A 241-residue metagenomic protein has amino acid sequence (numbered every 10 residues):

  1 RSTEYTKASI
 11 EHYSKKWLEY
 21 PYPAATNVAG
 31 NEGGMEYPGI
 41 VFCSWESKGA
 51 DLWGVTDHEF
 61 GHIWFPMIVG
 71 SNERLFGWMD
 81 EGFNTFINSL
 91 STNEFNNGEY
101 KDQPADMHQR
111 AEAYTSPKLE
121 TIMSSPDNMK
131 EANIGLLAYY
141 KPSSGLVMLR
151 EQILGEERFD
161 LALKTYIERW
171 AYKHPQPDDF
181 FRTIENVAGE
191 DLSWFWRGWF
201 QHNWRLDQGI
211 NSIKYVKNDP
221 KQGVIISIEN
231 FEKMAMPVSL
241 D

Functional and structural regions predicted by a protein language model:
R1-M79, F83-I87, F95-N96, N128-N133: Juxtacatalytic substrate-recognition/specificity segment
E4-A8, H12, P38, D51 (+10 more regions): Extracytoplasmic/secreted proteins, especially bacterial periplasmic and envelope-associated proteins
W17-P21, I63-I68, N72, F86-F95 (+6 more regions): A generic secondary-structure signal for well-formed alpha-helical elements
P21, M234-M236: Short loop/turn segments at connectors of secondary-structure elements within structured domains
L75, E81-I153: Acidic/His/Gly-enriched intrinsically disordered linker/tail segments that often contain short helix/coil "MoRF-like"
G135-I226: Amphipathic alpha-helical substructures
I228-E232: Asparagine-centered strand-capping/turn motif at beta-strand->loop junctions
V238-D241: Extended low-complexity, serine/threonine- and proline-enriched intrinsically disordered segments
